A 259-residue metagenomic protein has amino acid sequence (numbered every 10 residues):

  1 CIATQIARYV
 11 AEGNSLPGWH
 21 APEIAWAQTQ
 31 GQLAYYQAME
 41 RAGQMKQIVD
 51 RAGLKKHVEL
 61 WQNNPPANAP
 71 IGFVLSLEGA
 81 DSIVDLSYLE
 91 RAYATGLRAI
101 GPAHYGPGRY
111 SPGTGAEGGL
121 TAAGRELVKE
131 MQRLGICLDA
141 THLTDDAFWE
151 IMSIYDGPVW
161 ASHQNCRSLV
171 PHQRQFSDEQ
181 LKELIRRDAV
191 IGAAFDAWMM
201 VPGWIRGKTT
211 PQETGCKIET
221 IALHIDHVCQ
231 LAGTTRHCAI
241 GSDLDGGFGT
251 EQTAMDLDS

Functional and structural regions predicted by a protein language model:
C1-G118, A122, P171-S259: N-terminal hydrophobic targeting/anchoring segments and the immediately downstream early-domain regions of hydrolases
T29, G119-L134, I151-A161: Alpha-helix-loop-beta-strand connector modules within alpha/beta enzyme cores
D85, D146-W149: Short, well-ordered alpha-helical microsegments
L97-A99, L134-I136, I154-W160, R186-V190: Glycine-enriched alpha-helix->loop->beta-strand junction motifs that scaffold or abut catalytic
I136-L143: Catalytic beta/alpha-barrel core
L143, A161-Q164: Histidine-centered catalytic micro-motifs
D145-D146, C166-S168, A197-M200: Short, catalytically relevant binding-site loops at active-site mouths
Y155, C166-R167, Q252: Charged catalytic cores and adjacent phosphate/nucleic-acid-binding surfaces used for phosphate/nucleic-acid chemistry
